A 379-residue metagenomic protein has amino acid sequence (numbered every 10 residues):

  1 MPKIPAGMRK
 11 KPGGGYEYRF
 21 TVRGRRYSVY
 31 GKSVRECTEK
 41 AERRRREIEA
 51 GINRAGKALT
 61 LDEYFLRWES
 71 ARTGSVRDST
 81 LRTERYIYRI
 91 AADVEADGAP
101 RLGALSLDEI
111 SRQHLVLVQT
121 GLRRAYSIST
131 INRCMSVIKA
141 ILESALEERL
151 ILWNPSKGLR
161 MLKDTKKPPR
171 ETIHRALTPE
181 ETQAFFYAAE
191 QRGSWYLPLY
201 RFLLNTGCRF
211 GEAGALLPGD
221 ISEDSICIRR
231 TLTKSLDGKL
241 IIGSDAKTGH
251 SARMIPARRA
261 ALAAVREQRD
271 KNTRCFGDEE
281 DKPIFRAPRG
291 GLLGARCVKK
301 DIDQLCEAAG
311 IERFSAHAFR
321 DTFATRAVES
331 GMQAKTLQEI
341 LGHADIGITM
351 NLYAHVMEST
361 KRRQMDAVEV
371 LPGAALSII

Functional and structural regions predicted by a protein language model:
M1, K234-L236, I241-A252, R259-A261 (+3 more regions): C-terminal secondary-structure termini that scaffold catalytic or DNA-interacting sites
R9-E17, T21-Q113, D270-E280, E358: N-terminal DNA-binding module of tyrosine recombinases/phage integrases
R26-V34, S70-P155, E171, G291-C297 (+1 more regions): N-terminal core-binding DNA-recognition domain of tyrosine site-specific recombinases/integrases
V34, E171, S225, G243-E267 (+1 more regions): C-terminal catalytic core of Y-nucleophile DNA break-rejoin enzymes
D97, Y187-L197, T206, I255 (+3 more regions): Short, basic (Lys/Arg/His-rich) helix/loop patches that form interaction surfaces in the mid-to-C-terminal regions
I128, N132, S136, E147 (+6 more regions): Basic, Lys/Arg- and aromatic-enriched nucleic-acid-binding interface segment
G158-D164, A215-D270: Conserved tyrosine-mediated DNA breakage-rejoining catalytic core shared by Y-recombinases
T231-K234, L341-D366: Catalytic-site neighborhood detector that most strongly recognizes the C-terminal catalytic loop/helix of tyrosine
